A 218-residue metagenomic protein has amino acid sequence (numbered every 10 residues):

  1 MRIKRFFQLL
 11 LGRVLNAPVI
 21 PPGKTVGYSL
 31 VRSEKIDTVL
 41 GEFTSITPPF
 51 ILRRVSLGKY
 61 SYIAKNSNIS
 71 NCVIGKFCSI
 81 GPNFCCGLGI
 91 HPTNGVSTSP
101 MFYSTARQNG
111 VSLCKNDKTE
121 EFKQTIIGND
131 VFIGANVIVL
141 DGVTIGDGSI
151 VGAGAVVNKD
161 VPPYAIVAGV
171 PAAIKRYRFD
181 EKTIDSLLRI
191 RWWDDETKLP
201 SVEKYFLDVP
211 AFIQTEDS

Functional and structural regions predicted by a protein language model:
M1-D130, V137, P163, A172-K175 (+1 more regions): Domain-scale signature associated with acetyltransferase and cell-envelope carbohydrate enzymes
P82, A153-G154: Active-site-proximal glycine-rich helix-loop-beta segment
E121, N136-S149, A155-K159: Beta-rich strand-turn-strand
K159-D160, I166: Short acidic/histidine- and often glycine-rich active-site loop of Leloir-type glycosyltransferases that engages
